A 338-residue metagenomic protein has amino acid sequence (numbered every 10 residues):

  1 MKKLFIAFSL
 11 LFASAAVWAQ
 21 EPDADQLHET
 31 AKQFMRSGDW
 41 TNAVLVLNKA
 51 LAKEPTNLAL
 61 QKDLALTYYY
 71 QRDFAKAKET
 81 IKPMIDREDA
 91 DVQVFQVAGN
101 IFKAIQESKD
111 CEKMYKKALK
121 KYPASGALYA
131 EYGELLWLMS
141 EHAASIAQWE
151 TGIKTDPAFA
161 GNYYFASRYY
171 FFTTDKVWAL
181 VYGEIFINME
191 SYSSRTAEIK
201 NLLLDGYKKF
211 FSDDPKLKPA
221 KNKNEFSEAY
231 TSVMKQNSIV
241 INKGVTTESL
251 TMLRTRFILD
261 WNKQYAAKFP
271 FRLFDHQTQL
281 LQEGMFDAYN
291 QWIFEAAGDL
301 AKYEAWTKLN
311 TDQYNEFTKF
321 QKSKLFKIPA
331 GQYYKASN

Functional and structural regions predicted by a protein language model:
Q20-T56, D63-L66, Y70-D73, N100-K103: Alpha-helical segment of the N-proximal tetratricopeptide repeat
R36-S37, Y70-Q71, A104-I105, L138-M139 (+2 more regions): Register position in tetratricopeptide repeats
K49-A50, P83-M84, K117-A118, T151-G152 (+1 more regions): Canonical positions in the second alpha-helix
P55, D89, P123, P157 (+1 more regions): Short coil turns that delineate tetratricopeptide repeat
L60, V94, L128, N162 (+1 more regions): TPR alpha-solenoid repeat register
D63-L66, Q96-A98, E131, F165 (+1 more regions): Canonical tetratricopeptide repeat
A160-N338: Eukaryotic alpha-helical solenoid repeat scaffolds
